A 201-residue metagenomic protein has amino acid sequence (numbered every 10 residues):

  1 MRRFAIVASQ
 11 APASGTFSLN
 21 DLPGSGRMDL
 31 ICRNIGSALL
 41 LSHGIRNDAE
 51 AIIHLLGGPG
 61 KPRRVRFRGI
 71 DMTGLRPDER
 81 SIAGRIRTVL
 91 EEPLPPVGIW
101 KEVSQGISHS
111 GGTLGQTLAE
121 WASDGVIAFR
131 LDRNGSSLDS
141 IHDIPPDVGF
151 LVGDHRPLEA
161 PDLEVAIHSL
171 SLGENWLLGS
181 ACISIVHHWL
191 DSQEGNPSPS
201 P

Functional and structural regions predicted by a protein language model:
M1-D132: RNA substrate-binding interface of SAM-dependent RNA methyltransferases
T16, R63, D139-I141, A160-P161: Short glycine-/acidic-enriched loop or helix-start segments at secondary-structure transitions that form or flank
L19-D21, F67, D143-P146, E164-A166: Short, glycine/charged-enriched secondary-structure capping and boundary segments
R33, G149-F150, S184-H188: A generic structural signal for well-ordered alpha-helical surface patches
S110-L114, L131-D139, D147-L158: Long, charge-patterned amphipathic alpha-helical coiled-coil/hairpin "stalk" segments used as oligomerization
E120-S123, D139-P145: A short acidic-Thr-Gly-centered motif at the start of a beta-strand
F129, D139-D143, L151-G153, D162-A166 (+1 more regions): Structured N-terminal alpha/beta-domain signature that marks small ligand/cofactor-binding or signaling modules
R156-P201: Structured adenosyl-cofactor binding patch, chiefly the S-adenosyl-L-methionine
